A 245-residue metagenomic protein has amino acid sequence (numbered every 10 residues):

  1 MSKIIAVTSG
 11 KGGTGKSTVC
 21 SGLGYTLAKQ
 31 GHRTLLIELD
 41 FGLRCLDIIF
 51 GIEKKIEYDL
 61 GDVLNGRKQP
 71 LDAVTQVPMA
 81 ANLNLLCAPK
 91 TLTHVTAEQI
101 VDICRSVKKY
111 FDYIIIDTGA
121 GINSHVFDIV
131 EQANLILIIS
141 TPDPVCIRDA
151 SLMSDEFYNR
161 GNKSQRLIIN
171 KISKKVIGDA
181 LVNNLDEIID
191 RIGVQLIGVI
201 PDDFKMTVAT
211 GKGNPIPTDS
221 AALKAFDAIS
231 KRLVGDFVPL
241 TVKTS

Functional and structural regions predicted by a protein language model:
S2-L39, V107: Walker A/P-loop phosphate-binding motif and the immediately C-terminal alpha-helix
L36-I37, I116, I169: Hydrophobic residues in beta-strands of the RecA-like P-loop NTPase core, especially within AAA+ ATPase
L39-K109, V208-P215: P-loop/Walker-type NTP enzyme "switch/lid" segment
F41-L43, T91-L92, G121, D143-V145 (+2 more regions): Conserved nucleotide-binding/hydrolysis micro-motifs of P-loop NTPases
L86, K108-H125: Glycine-rich phosphate-binding loop used to anchor ATP phosphates in small-molecule kinases, encompassing both
N123-P144: Inter-motif core of Ras-like GTPase G domains
R148-N162: Conserved C-terminal guanine-recognition region of P-loop GTPase G domains, centered on the G4
N159-S245: C-terminal lobe/tail of nucleotide-utilizing enzymes
